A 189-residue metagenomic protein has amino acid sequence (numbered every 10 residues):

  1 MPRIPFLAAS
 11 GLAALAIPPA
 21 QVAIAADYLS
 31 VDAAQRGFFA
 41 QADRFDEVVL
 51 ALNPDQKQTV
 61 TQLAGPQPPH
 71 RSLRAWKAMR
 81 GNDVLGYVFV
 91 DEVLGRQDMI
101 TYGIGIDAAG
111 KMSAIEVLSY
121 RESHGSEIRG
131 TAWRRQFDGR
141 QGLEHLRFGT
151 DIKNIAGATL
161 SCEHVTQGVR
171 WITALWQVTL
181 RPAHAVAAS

Functional and structural regions predicted by a protein language model:
M1, A14-L15: Generic N-terminal simple sequence motifs
M1-L7: N-terminal export leaders
L7-A13: Sec-dependent N-terminal signal peptides
L15-V22: C-terminal segment of classical bacterial N-terminal signal peptides
V22-I155, T159-E163, Q167-S189: Flexible, solvent-exposed loop/hinge segments and secondary-structure transition points
